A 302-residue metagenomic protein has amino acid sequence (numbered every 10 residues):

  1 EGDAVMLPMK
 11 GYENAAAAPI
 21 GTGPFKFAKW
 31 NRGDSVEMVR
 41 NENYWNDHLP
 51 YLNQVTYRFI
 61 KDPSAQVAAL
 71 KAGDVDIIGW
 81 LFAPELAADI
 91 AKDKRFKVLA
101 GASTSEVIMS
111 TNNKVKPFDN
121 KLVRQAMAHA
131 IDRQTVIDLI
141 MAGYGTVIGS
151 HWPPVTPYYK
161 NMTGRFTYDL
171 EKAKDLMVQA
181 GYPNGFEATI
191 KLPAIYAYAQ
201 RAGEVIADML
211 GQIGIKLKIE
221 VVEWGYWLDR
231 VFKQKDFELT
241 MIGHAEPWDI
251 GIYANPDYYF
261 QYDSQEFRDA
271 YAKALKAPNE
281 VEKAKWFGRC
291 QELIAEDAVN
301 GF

Functional and structural regions predicted by a protein language model:
G2-P50, Q54, D62, L170-E171 (+1 more regions): Gly/Pro-rich hinge or "lid" segments in bacterial periplasmic/extracellular proteins
G21, D138, A180-Y198, L239-G243 (+1 more regions): Bilobed periplasmic-binding protein-like "clamshell/Venus-flytrap" ligand-binding domains
F25, T146-Q179, A194-R201: Structural transition elements
V39-N43, G101-A126, A130, A254-Y258: A bilobed periplasmic-binding-protein/Venus flytrap-type ligand-binding module shared by bacterial periplasmic
N43-A88, K216-K218: Ligand-site clamp/hinge motif
A87-A100, K233-L239, D249-Y259: Ligand-binding "clamshell"
K114, F118-V155, R201-A202, I294-F302: Periplasmic-binding protein-like
L122, Q212, K216-L228, G251-F302: Extracytoplasmic/peripheral linker and loop segments enriched in polar/acidic and small residues with frequent Thr/Pro
